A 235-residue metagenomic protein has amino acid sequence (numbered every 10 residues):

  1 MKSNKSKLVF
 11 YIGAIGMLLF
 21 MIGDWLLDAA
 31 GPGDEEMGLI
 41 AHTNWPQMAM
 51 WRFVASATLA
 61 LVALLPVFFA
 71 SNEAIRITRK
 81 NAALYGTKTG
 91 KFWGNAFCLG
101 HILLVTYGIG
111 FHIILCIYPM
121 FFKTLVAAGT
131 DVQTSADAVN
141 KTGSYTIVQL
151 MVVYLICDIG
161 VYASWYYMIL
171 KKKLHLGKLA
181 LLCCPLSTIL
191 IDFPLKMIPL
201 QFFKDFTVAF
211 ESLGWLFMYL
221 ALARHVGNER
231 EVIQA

Functional and structural regions predicted by a protein language model:
M1-Q234: Hydrophobic, aromatic-enriched alpha-helical segments typical of multi-pass transmembrane helices
